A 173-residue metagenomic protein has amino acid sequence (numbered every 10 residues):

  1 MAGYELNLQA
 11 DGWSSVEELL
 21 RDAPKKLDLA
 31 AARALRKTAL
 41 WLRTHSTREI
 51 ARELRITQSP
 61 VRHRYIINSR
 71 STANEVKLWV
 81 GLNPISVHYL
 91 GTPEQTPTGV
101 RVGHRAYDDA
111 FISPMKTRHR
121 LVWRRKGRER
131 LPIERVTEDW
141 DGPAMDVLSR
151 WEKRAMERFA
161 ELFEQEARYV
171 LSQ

Functional and structural regions predicted by a protein language model:
M1-G91, Q95-Q173: Short, Lys/Arg-rich flexible segments
